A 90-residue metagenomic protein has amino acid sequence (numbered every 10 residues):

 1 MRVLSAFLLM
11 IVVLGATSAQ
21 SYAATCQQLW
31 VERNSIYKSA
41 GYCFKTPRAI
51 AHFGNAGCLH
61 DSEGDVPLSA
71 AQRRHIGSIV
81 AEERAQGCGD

Functional and structural regions predicted by a protein language model:
M1-S5: Positively charged n-region of N-terminal signal peptides that target proteins for export
V12-Q20: C-terminal segment of classical bacterial N-terminal signal peptides
Y22-A23, A40, S62-V66: Second-shell loop/turn segments in exported
Y22-W30, Q72: Short amphipathic alpha-helical heptad-repeat segments
Q28-G54, C58-L59: Amphipathic alpha-helical packing elements
P47, A51-D90: Compact alpha-helical subdomains of small soluble proteins
